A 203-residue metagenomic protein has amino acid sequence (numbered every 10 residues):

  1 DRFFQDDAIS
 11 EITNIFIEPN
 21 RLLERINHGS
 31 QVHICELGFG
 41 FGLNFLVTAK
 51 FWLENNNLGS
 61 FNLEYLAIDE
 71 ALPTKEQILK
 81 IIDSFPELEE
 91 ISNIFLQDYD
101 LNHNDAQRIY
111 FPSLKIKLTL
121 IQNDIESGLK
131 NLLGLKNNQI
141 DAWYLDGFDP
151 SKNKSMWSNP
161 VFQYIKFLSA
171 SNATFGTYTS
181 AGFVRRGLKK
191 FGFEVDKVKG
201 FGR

Functional and structural regions predicted by a protein language model:
D1-L22: Class I SAM-dependent transferase core
L22, I26-N138, M156-N159, G200-G202: The AdoMet/dcAdoMet-binding core of the Class I SAM-like
S60-L63, S169-A173: A short helix->loop->beta-strand "cap" motif at the edges of active sites that frequently abuts
I140-M156: A short SAM/SAH-binding and catalytic strip from SAM-dependent methyltransferases
A142-L145, S171-T179: Conserved beta-strand signature within the Rossmann-like core of class I S-adenosyl-L-methionine
S155-N172: A short glycine-rich, Lys/Arg-flanked "PGG" loop and its adjoining helix->strand segment in the class I
S180-R203: Class I S-adenosyl-L-methionine
